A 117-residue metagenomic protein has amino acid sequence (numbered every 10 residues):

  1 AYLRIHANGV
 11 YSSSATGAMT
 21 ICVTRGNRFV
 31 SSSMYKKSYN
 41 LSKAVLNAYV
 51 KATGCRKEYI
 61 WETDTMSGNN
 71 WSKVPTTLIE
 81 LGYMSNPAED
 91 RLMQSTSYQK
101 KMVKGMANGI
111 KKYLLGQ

Functional and structural regions predicted by a protein language model:
A1-Q117: Active-site-proximal helix/loop segments of hydrolytic enzymes
